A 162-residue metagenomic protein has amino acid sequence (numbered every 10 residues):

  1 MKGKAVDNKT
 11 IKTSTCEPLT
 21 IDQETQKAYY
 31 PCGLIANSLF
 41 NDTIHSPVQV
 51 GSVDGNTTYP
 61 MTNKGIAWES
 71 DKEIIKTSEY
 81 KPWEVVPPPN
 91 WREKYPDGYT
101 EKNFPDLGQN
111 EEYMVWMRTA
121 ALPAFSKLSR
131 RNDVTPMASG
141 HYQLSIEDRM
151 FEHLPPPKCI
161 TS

Functional and structural regions predicted by a protein language model:
M1-T161: Non-cytosolic ectodomains/luminal loops of secretory-pathway membrane proteins
